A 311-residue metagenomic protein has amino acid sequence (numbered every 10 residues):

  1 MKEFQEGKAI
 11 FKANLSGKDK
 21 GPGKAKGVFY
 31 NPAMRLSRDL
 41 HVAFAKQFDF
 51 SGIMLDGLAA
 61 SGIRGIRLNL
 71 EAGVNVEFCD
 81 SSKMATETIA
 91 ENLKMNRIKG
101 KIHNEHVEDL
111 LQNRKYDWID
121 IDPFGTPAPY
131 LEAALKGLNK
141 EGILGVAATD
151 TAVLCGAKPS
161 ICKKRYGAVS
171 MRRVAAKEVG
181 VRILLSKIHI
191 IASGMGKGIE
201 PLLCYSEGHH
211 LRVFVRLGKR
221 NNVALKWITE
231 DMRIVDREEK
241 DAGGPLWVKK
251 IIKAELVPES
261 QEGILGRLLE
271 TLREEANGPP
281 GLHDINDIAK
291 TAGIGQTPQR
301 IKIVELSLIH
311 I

Functional and structural regions predicted by a protein language model:
M1-G52, R64-L70: S-adenosyl-L-methionine
L55-I63: Class I SAM-dependent methyltransferase "Motif I" SAM/SAH-binding loop
N75-D80: Conserved SAM-binding motif I beta-strand of class I
M84-K115: S-adenosyl-L-methionine
L131-G142: A short glycine-rich, Lys/Arg-flanked "PGG" loop and its adjoining helix->strand segment in the class I
E141-T149: Conserved beta-strand signature within the Rossmann-like core of class I S-adenosyl-L-methionine
H210, G218-E274, G278, G293: Cys/His-rich short segments
I309-I311: Conserved small/polar residues in nucleotide/adenosyl-binding loops
